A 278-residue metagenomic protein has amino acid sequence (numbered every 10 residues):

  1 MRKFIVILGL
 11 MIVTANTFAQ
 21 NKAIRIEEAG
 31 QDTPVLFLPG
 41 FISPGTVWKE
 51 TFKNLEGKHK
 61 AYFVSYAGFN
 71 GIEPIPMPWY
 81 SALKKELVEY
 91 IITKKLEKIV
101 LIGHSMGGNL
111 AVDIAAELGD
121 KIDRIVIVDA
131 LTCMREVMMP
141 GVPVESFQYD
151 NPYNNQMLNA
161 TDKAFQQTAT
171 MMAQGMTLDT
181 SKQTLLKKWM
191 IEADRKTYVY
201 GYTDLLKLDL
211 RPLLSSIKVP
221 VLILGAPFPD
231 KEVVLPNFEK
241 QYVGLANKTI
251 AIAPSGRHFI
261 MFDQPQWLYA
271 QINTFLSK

Functional and structural regions predicted by a protein language model:
M1-I24, P220: Bacterial Sec-dependent N-terminal signal peptides
E28-E73: Conserved HGGG/HGGXW glycine-rich cap/lid loop of the alpha/beta-hydrolase fold
K60-I102, M106: Active-site loop/oxyanion-hole signature of alpha/beta-hydrolase fold enzymes
E97-M139: Conserved hydrolase catalytic core segment
I125-A160: Flexible "cap/lid" loop of the alpha/beta hydrolase fold
E136, G141-V142, L158-S215: Conserved alpha/beta-hydrolase catalytic His-Asp/Glu region
V221-R257: Conserved loop-alpha-helix segment in the C-terminal half of the alpha/beta-hydrolase fold that carries the catalytic
G256-P265, Y269: Catalytic histidine-centered segment of alpha/beta-hydrolase-like enzymes
